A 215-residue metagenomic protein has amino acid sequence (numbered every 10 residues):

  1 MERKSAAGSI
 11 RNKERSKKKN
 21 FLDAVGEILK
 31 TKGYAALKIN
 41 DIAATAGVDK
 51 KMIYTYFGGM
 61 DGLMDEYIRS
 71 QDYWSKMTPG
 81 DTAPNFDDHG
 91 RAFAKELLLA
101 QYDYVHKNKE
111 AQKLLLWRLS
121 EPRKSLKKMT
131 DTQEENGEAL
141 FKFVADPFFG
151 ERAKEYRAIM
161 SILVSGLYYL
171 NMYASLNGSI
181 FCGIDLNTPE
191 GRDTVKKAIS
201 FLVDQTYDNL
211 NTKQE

Functional and structural regions predicted by a protein language model:
M1-S16, N211-E215: N-terminal intrinsically disordered/low-complexity leader segments
N20, A24, I28-G62, E66: Helix-turn-helix
I39, I68-S75: Short, basic, alpha-helical segments at the C-terminal edge of helix-turn-helix-like DNA-binding modules
M64-Q71, M129: Alpha-helical DNA-contacting segments of helix-turn-helix folds
E66, P79-K107, A111, I159-M160: Hydrophobic alpha-helical connector segments
S75-M77, A83, L114, P122-F149 (+3 more regions): Amphipathic alpha-helical packing segments from all-alpha helical-bundle domains
V105-K127, A174-F181: Amphipathic alpha-helical segments used for helix-helix packing
A145-S200, K213-E215: Hydrophobic/aromatic-rich alpha-helical bundle segments in the mid-to-C-terminal region
